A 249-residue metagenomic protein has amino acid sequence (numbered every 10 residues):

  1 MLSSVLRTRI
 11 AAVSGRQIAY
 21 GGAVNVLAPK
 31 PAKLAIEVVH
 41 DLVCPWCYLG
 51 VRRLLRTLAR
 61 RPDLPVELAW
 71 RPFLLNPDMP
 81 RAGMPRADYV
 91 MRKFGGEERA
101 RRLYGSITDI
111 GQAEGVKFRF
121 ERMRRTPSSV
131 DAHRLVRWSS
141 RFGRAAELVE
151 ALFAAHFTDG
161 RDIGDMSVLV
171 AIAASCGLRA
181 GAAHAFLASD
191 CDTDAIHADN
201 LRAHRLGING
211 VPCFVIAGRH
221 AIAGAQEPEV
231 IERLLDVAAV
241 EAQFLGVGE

Functional and structural regions predicted by a protein language model:
M1-A11: Extreme N-terminal basic, low-complexity initiation segments that serve as generic localization/processing leaders
S4-V5, Y104, A132, M166 (+2 more regions): Generic alpha-helix initiation/capping and coil-helix boundary signal
A11-V13, G21: Intrinsically disordered, low-complexity repeat segments enriched in small/polar residues
I18-Y20, N25-A32, V38-V39, V43 (+3 more regions): C-terminal cap of thioredoxin/glutaredoxin-like
V51-D159, L245-E249: Structural alpha/beta surface segment adjacent to cysteine/selenocysteine redox centers across thiol/disulfide enzymes
